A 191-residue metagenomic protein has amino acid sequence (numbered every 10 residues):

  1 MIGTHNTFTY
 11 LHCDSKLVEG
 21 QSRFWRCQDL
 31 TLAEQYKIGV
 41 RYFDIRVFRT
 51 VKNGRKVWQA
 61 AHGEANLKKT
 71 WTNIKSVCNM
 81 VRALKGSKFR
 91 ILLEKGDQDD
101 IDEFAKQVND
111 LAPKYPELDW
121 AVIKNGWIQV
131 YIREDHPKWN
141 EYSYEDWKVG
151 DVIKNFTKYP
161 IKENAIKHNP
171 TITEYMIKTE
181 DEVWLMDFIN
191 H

Functional and structural regions predicted by a protein language model:
M1-I38, Y42, V51-L84, K88 (+1 more regions): Long, acidic (Asp/Glu-rich), low-complexity accessory segments flanking structured domains
R46: Conserved, mostly hydrophobic/aromatic
L67-E117: Catalytic cores of phosphodiester-bond-cleaving enzymes
K114-W127: Catalytic core and acceptor-binding pocket of nucleotide-sugar-dependent glycosyltransferases
